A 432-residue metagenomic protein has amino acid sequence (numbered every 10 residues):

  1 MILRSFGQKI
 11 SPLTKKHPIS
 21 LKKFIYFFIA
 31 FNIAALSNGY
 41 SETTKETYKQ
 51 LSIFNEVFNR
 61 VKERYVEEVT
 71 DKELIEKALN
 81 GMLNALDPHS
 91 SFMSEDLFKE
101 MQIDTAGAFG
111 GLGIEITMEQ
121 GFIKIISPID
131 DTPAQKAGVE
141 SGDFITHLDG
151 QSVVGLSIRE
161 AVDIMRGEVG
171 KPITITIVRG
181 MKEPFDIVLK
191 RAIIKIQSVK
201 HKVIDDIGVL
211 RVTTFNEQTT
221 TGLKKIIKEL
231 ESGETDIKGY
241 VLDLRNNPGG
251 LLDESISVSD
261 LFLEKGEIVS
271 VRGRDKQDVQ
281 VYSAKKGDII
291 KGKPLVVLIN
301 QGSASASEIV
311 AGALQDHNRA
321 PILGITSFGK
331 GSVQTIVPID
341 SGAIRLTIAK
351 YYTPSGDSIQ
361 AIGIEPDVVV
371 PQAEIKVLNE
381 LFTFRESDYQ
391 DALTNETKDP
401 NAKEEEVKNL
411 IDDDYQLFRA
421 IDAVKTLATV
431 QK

Functional and structural regions predicted by a protein language model:
M1-L21: N-terminal secretory signal peptides that target proteins for export/translocation
Y26-A35: Bacterial N-terminal signal peptides
S37-S41, G356: Short linear recognition/processing motifs and adjacent strand/loop elements at protein termini and domain edges
Y40-Q50, F54-D71, K124-P128, T132-S141 (+1 more regions): Cleft-lining beta-strand/loop regions that shape enzyme active-site pockets
T43-F58, K62-R64, T70, D87-G113 (+2 more regions): Glycine-biased strand-turn-strand hairpin within the trypsin-fold
Y65-I126, P172-T174, V178-V188, I196-S198 (+1 more regions): Extended, small/polar residue-biased N-terminal targeting/export presequences and adjacent propeptide/linker tracts
D340-A349: Short acidic, Pro/Gly- and aromatic-enriched capping/linker segments at domain boundaries
K350, S355-K432: Conserved functional hotspot residues or short segments at active or partner-binding sites across diverse domains
